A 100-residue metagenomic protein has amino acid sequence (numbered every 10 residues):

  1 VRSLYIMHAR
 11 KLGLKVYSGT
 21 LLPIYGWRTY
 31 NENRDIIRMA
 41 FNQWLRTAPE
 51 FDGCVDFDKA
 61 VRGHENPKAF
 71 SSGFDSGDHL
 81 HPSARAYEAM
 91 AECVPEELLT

Functional and structural regions predicted by a protein language model:
R2-R10: Surface-exposed amphipathic alpha-helices with a cationic face
K11-K15: A short helix->loop->beta-strand "cap" motif at the edges of active sites that frequently abuts
L21-T100: Catalytic His-Asp segment of secreted/periplasmic serine-dependent ester chemistry enzymes
